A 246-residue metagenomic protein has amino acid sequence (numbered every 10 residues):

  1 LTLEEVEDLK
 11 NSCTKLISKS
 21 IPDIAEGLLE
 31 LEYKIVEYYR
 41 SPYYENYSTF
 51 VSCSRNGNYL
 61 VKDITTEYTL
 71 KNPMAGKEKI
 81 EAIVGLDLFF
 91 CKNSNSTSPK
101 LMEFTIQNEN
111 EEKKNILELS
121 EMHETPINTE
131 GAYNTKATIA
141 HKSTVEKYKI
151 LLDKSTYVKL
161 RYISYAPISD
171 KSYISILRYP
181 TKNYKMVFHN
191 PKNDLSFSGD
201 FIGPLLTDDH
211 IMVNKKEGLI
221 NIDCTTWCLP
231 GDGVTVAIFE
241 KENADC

Functional and structural regions predicted by a protein language model:
L1-C246: Lumenal/extracellular ectodomains and adaptor appendage modules of the eukaryotic vesicle/secretory system
